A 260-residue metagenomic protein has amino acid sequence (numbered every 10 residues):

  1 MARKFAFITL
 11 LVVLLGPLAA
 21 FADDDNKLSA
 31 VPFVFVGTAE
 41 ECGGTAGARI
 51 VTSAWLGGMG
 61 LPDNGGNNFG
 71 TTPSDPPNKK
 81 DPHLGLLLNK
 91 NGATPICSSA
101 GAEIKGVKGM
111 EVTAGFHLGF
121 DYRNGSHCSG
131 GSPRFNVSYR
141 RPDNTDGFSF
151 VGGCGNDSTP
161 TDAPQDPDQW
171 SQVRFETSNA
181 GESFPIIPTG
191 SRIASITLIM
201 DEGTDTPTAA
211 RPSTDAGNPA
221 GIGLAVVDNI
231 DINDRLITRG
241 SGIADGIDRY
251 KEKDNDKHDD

Functional and structural regions predicted by a protein language model:
I8-P17: Bacterial N-terminal signal peptides
D23-N64, T238-E252: Extracellular carbohydrate-recognition regions
N67-G101: Short carbohydrate-recognition loop motifs
L87-H117, S149-G153: Secreted extracellular polysaccharide-interacting domains
H117-G130, S138-R140: Solvent-exposed strand-to-loop "edge" motifs in beta-rich extracellular domains
F135-T145: Short edge-strand/loop segments of extracellular domains
N144-I193: Extracellular carbohydrate recognition and processing domains and analogous Trp-centered ligand-binding platforms
T204-G242: Extracellular carbohydrate recognition
